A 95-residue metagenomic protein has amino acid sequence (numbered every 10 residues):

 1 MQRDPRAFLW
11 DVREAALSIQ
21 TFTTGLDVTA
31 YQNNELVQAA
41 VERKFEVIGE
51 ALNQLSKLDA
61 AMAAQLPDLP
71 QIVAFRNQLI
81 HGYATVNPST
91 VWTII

Functional and structural regions predicted by a protein language model:
M1-I95: Solvent-exposed interaction patches of small proteins and small membrane subunits
